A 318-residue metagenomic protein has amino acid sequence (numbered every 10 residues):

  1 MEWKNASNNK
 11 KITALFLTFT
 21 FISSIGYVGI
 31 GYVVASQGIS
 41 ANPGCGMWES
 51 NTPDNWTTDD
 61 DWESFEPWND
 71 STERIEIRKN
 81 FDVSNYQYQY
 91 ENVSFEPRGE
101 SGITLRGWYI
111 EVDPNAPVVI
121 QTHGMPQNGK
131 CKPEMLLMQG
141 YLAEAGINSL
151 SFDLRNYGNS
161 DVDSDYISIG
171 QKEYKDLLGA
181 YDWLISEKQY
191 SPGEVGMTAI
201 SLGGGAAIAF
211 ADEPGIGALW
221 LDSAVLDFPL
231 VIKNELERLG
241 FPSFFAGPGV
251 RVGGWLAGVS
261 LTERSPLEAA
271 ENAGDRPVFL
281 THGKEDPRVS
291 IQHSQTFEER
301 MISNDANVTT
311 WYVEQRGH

Functional and structural regions predicted by a protein language model:
M1-V83: N-terminal targeting or regulatory segments adjacent to alpha/beta-hydrolase or S9 domains
W68-P114: N-terminal cap/lid segment of alpha/beta-hydrolase-fold proteins
A116-G124: Short beta-strand element of the alpha/beta-hydrolase
Q139-D161: Conserved alpha/beta-hydrolase
I167-K188: Alpha/beta-hydrolase active-site loop
A209-S260: Hydrolase active-site cap/lid region
A273-G274, F279-H282, D286: Short beta-strand/loop motif that positions the catalytic acidic residue of the alpha/beta-hydrolase fold
P287-H293: Conserved alpha/beta-hydrolase "acid-adjacent" motif
